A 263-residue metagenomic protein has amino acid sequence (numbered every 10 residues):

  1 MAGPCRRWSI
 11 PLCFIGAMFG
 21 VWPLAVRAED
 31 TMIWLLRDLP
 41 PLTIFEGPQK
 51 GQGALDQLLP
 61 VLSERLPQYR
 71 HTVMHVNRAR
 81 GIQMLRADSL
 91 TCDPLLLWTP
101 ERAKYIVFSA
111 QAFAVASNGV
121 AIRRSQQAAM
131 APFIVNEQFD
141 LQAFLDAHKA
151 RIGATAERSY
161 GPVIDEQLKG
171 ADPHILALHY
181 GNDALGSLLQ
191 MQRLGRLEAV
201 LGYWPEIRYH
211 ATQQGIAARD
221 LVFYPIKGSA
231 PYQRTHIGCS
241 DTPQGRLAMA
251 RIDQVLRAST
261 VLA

Functional and structural regions predicted by a protein language model:
P11-V21: Bacterial N-terminal signal peptides
A28-I106: Extracytoplasmic small-molecule ligand-binding "clamshell" domains of the periplasmic binding protein/Venus flytrap
D30-F45, Q52, V135-Y160: Short loop->beta-strand "edge-of-pocket" segments that line small-molecule binding or catalytic clefts across diverse
L36-P41, A114-G119, G215-Q254: Periplasmic-binding protein-like
D56-L66, R124-Q142, A147, R151 (+1 more regions): Extended ligand-binding regions for polar small-molecule ligands
L59-P67, L145-G181, T212-A217: Ligand-binding cleft/hinge of the Venus flytrap
V73-L145, P225-A230, T242: Acidic, polar ligand-binding/catalytic clefts
M74, A79-T91, A184-P205, Q213: Short helices/loops that flank or line small-molecule/ion binding pockets
